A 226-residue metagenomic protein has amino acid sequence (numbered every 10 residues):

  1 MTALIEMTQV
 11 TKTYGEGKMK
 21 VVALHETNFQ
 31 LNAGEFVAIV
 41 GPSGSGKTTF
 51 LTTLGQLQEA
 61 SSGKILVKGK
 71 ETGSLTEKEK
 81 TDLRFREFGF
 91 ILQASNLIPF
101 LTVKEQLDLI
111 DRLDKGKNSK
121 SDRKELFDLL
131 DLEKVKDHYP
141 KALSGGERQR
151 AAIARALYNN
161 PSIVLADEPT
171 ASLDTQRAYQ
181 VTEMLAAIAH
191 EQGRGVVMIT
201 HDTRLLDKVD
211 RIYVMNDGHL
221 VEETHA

Functional and structural regions predicted by a protein language model:
G55: Helix-to-loop junction immediately C-terminal to a conserved catalytic motif
G63-E71: Conserved ABC transporter NBD signature motif
F85, H138-K141, N159, Q192: Conserved signature/switch motifs of ABC ATPase nucleotide-binding domains
L101-D108: Short coil-to-helix segment of the ABC ATPase nucleotide-binding domain corresponding to the Q-loop/switch region
Y139-L143, E147-Q149: Conserved ABC ATPase signature
V164-D167: Catalytic Walker B motif of ABC-type/P-loop ATPase nucleotide-binding domains
T175-R177: Helix N-cap at the start of a conserved alpha-helix in ABC-type nucleotide-binding domains
